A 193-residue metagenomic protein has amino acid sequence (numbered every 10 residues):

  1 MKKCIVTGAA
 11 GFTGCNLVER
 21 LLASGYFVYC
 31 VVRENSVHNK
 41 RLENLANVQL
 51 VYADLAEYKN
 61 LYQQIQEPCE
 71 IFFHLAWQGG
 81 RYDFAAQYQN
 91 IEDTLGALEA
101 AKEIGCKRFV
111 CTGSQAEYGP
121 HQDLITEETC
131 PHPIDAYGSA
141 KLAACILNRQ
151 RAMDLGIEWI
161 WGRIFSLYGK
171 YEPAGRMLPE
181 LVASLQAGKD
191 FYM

Functional and structural regions predicted by a protein language model:
C4-S24: N-terminal Rossmann NAD(P)H-binding glycine-rich loop of SDR-like oxidoreductase domains
T7, V31, F72-L75, F109-Q115 (+1 more regions): SDR active-site strand-loop-helix element
Y26-N35: Conserved glycine-rich Rossmann-like NAD(P)H-binding loop of the short-chain dehydrogenase/reductase
R41, G79-Q87, P120-L124, P173: Conserved catalytic-core motifs of eukaryotic protein kinase domains, centered on the activation segment
Y52-E92: NAD(P)H-binding glycine-rich loop region in Rossmannoid oxidoreductase-like domains and their noncatalytic homologs
H74, L95-A136: Conserved Rossmann-fold NAD(P)-dependent oxidoreductase catalytic core, especially the SDR/UDP-sugar
A140-A143: Active-site helix of classical SDR
I146-M193: NAD(P)-dependent short-chain dehydrogenase/reductase
